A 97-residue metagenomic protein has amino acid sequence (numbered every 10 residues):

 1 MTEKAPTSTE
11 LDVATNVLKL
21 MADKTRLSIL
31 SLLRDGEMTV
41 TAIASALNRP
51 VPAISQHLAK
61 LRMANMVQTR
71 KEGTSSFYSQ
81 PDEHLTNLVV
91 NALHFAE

Functional and structural regions predicted by a protein language model:
M1-T9: Short, intrinsically disordered or compositionally biased N-terminal tails of bacterial proteins
T2, L18, F77-E97: Conserved segment of winged-helix/HTH DNA-binding domains
D12-P52, S76-H84: N-terminal helix-turn-helix DNA-binding core of bacterial DNA-binding proteins
L32, T39, T69-R70, A92: Residues in and immediately flanking transmembrane alpha helices
H57: Residues within the DNA-recognition helix of helix-turn-helix
R62-E72, S79: Beta-hairpin "wing" of winged helix-turn-helix
